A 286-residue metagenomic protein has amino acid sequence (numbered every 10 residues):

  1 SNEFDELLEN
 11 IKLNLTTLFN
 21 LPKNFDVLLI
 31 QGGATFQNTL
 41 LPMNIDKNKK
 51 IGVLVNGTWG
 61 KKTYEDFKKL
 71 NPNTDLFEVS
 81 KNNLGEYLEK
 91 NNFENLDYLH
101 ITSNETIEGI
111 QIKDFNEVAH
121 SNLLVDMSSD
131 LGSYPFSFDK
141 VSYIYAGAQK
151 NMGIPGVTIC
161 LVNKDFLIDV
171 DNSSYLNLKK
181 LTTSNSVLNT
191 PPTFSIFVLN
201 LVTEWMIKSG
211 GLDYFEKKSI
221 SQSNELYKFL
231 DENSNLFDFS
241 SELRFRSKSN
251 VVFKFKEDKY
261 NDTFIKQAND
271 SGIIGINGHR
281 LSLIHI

Functional and structural regions predicted by a protein language model:
S1-Q37, N44, N56-T58, D66: Conserved N-terminal alpha-helix of the aminotransferase class I/II PLP-enzyme fold
T35-L99: PLP-dependent aminotransferase-like
F67, V79-L131: Active-site phosphate-binding strand-loop segment of PLP-dependent enzymes
L124, S137-Q149: Conserved active-site segment immediately N-terminal to the catalytic lysine that forms the internal aldimine
A148-Y227: Active-site C-terminal subdomain of aminotransferase-like
F237-Q267: Conserved PLP-binding catalytic core of the aspartate aminotransferase-like
I284-I286: Conserved small/polar residues in nucleotide/adenosyl-binding loops
